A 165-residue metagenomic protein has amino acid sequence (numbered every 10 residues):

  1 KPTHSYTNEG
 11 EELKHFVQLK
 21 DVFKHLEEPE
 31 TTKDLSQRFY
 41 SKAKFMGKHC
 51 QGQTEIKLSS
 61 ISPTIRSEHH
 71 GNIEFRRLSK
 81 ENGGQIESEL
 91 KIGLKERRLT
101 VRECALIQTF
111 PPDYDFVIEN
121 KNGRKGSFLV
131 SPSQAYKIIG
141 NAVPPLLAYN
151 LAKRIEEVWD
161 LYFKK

Functional and structural regions predicted by a protein language model:
K1-L35: Flexible, glycine-/basic-rich loop-and-beta segments that form/coincide with the SAM-dependent methyltransferase
E28-K165: C-terminal target-recognition/interaction regions appended to catalytic cores
